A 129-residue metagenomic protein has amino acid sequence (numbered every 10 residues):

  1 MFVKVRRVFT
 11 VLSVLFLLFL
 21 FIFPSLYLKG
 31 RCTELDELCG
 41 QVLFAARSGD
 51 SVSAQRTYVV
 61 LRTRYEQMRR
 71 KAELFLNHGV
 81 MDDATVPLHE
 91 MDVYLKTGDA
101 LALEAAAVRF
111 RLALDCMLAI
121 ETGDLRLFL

Functional and structural regions predicted by a protein language model:
M1-K4: Cytosolic-side transmembrane helix boundary signature
R7, L26-K29, S53, I120: Function-determining surface determinants
V8-F23: Hydrophobic membrane-insertion alpha-helices, especially the h-region of bacterial N-terminal signal peptides
L28-A45: Alpha-helical transmembrane signal-anchor/signal-peptide segments
V42, A46-S53, L95-G98: Short helix-adjacent coil turns
V52-Y94: Extracytoplasmic/periplasmic/luminal assembly and interaction segments in envelope/secretory/respiratory proteins
G79-L129: Structured, soluble extracytoplasmic/luminal domains of envelope-associated proteins
